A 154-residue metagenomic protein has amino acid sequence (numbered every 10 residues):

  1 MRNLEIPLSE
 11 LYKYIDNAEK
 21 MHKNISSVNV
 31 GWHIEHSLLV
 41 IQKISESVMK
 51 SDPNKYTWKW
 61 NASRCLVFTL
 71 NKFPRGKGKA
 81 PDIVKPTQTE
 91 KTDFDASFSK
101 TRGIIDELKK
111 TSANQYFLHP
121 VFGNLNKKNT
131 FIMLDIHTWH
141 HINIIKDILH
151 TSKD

Functional and structural regions predicted by a protein language model:
M1-P7, M21, T101, E107-T111 (+3 more regions): Metal-centered catalytic cores of metalloenzymes
R2, E46-A96, I105, K153-D154: Short, helix-capping/interhelical loops that line the mouth of catalytic, cofactor-, or ligand-binding pockets
N3-V30: Charge-rich, low-complexity N-terminal segments
L4, L8, V30, I34 (+3 more regions): Hydrophobic packing residues in well-ordered alpha-helices of helical domains and bundles
L11-D16, V48, I104-L108: Alpha-helix C-terminal capping segments
I15, I41, F98-I105, I142-I145: A structural signal for well-ordered alpha-helices, especially hydrophobic packing surfaces of coiled-coils
K20-T69, Y116-D154: Short, contiguous alpha-helical
G78-D82, K100, N114-L125: An amphipathic alpha-helical core segment
